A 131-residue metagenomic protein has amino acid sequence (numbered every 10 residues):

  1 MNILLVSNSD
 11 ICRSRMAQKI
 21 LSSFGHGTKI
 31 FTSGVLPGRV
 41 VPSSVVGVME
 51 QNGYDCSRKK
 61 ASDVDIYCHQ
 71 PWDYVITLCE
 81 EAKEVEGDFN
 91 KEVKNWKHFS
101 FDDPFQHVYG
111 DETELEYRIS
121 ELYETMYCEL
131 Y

Functional and structural regions predicted by a protein language model:
M1-D65: Conserved active-site segments centered on acidic
S9-I11, E80-K83: Short glycine-rich anion-binding loops that position phosphate/pyrophosphate groups of nucleotides and phosphorylated
G38-V41, A82-E86: Short, charged/polar "capping" segments at the starts of alpha-helices and the immediately preceding loops
W72-D73: Local beta-strand N-terminus motif with an aromatic residue
K83-Y131: Phosphate-binding/catalytic loops
